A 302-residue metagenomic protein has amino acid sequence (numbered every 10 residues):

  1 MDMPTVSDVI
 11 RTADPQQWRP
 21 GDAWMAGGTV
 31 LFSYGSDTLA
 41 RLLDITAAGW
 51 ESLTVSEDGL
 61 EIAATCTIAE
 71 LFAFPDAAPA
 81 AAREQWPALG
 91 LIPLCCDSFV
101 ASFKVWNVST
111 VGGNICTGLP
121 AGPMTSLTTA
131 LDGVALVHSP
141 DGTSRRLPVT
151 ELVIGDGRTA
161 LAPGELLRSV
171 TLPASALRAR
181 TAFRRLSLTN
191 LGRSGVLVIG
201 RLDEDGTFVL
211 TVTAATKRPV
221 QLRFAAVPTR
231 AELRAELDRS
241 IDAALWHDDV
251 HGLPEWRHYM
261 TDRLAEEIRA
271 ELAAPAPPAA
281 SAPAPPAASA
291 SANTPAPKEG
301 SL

Functional and structural regions predicted by a protein language model:
M1-L302: C-terminal structural segment of proteins
